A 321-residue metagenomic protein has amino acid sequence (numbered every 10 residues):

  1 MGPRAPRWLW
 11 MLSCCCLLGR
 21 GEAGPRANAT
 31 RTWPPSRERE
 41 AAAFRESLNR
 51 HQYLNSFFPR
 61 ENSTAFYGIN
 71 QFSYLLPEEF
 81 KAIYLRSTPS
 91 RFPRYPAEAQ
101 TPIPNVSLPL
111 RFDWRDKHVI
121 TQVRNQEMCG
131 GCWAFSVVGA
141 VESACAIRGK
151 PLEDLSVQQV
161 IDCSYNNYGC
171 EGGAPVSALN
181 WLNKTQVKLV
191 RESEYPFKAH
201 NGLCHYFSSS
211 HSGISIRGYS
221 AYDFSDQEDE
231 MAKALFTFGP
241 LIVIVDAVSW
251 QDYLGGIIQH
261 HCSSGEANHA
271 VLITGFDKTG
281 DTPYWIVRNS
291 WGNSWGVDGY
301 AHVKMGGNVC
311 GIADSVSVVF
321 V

Functional and structural regions predicted by a protein language model:
G2-V321: Catalytic-core signature of thiol
